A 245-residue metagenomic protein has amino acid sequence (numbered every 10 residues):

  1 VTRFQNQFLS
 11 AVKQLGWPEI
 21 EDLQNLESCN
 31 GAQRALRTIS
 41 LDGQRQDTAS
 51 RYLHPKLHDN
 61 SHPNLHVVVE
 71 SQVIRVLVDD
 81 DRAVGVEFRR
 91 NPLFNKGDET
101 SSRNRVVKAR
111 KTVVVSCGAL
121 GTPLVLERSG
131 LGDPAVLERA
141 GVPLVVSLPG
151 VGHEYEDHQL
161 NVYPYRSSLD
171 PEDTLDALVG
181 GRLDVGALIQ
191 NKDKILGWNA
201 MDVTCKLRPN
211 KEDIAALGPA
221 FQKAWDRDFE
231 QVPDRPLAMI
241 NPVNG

Functional and structural regions predicted by a protein language model:
V1-D79, A83, Y163-R166, T174-G180: Conserved redox-cofactor binding core of oxidoreductases
L9-K13, L53-L57, L126, P134 (+2 more regions): Non-transmembrane alpha-helical segments in soluble domains of secreted/periplasmic/extracellular proteins
D59-P63, P92-G97, S101, L131-V145: Secondary-structure transition/capping motifs at alpha-helix termini and the adjoining loop/turn into the next element
E70-Q72, R110-T112, S116-P123, S129-G132 (+1 more regions): Glycine-/small-residue-rich beta->alpha transition segments that form the dinucleotide
V78-D79, D98-E99, L124-R128, L137-R139 (+1 more regions): Short, solvent-exposed loop/turn and secondary-structure capping segments
E87-E99, L207-D213: Short acidic, glycine-rich loop/turn motifs
F94-C117: Core beta-strand elements of the Rossmann-like FAD/NAD(P) dinucleotide-binding domain in flavoenzyme oxidoreductases
P123, D133-G245: Mid-to-C-terminal "cap/lid" subdomains and adjacent gly/pro-rich loops that border and regulate access to redox
